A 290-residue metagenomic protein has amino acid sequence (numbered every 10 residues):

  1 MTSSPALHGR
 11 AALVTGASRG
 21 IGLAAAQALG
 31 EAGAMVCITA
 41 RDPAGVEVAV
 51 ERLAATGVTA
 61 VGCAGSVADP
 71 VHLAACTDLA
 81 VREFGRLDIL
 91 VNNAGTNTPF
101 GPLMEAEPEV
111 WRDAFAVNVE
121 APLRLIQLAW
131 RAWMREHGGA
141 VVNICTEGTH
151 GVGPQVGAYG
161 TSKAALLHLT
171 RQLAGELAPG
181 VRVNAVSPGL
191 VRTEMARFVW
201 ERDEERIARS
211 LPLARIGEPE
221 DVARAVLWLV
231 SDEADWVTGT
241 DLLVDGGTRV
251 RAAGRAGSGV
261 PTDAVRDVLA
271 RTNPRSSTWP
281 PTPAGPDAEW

Functional and structural regions predicted by a protein language model:
R10-A11, V58-T59, R86-L87, W133-T146 (+2 more regions): Active-site loop of short-chain dehydrogenase/reductase
A11, S18-G20: Conserved glycine-rich cofactor-binding loop
P43, A64-C76, P108, E220-D221: The beta1-alpha1 cofactor-binding region of Rossmann-like NAD(H)/NADP(H)-dependent oxidoreductases
G101-L103, V110-F115, I207: Substrate-binding pocket helix/loop in short-chain dehydrogenase/reductase
L123, A185, E201, E205-V237 (+2 more regions): C-terminal helical subdomain
I126, S162, T170: Active-site helix of classical SDR
R131, A174-P179, D235: Alpha-helical segment proximal to the catalytic Tyr-Lys
